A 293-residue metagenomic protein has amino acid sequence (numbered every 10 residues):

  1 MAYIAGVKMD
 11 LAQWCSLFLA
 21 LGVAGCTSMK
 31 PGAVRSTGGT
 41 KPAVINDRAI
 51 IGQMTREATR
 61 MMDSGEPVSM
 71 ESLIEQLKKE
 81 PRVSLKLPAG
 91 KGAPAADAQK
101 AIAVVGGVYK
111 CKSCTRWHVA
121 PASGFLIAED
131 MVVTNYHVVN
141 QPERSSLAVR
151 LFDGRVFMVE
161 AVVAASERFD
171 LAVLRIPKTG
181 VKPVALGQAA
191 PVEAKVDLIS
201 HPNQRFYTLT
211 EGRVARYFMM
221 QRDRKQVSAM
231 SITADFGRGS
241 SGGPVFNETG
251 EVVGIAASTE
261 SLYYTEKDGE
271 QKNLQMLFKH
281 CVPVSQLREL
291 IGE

Functional and structural regions predicted by a protein language model:
I4-C15: Bacterial N-terminal signal peptides that target proteins for export
A24-G25: C-terminal motif of bacterial Sec signal peptides marking the signal peptidase cleavage site
M29-F125, L290-E293: N-terminal activation segment of mature serine protease catalytic domains
G92-P94, F125, E160-V163, R175-F206: Active-site substrate-binding loop(s) of clan PA
Q99-T115, V156, A172-P183, T208-E293: Active-site region of chymotrypsin-like
I102-G106, A122-L126, V133, S146-R150 (+4 more regions): Soluble periplasmic/extracytoplasmic beta-strand elements of cell-envelope proteins
A120-P121, I127-F169, I176, V192 (+1 more regions): Catalytic-histidine neighborhood of serine endopeptidases, predominantly the chymotrypsin-like S1/PA family
N135-H137, H201, S258: Short, surface-exposed secondary-structure boundary micro-motifs
